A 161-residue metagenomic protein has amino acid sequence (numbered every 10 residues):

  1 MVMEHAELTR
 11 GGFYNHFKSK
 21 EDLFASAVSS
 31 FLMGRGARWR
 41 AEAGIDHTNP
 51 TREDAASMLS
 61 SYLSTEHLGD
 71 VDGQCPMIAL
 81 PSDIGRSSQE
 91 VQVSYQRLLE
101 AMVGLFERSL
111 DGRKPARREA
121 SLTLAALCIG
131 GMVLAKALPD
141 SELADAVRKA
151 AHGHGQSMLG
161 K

Functional and structural regions predicted by a protein language model:
M1-D22, S26: Helix-turn-helix
K18-D22, S26, H67, V71 (+4 more regions): Residues in soluble alpha-helical coiled-coils and helical-bundle/repeat scaffolds
S26, R40-Q74: Hydrophobic alpha-helical connector segments
S29-R35: Short, basic, alpha-helical segments at the C-terminal edge of helix-turn-helix-like DNA-binding modules
D54-S57, L68-Q96: Amphipathic alpha-helical segments used for helix-helix packing
M58, Y62-L63, M77-P81, L124-C128: Short alpha-helical scaffolding segments that buttress acidic/His motifs in well-ordered protein cores
Q89-Q96, S109-L159: Hydrophobic/aromatic-rich alpha-helical bundle segments in the mid-to-C-terminal region
L99-S109: Active-site oxyanion/phosphate-handling segment shared across diverse enzymes
